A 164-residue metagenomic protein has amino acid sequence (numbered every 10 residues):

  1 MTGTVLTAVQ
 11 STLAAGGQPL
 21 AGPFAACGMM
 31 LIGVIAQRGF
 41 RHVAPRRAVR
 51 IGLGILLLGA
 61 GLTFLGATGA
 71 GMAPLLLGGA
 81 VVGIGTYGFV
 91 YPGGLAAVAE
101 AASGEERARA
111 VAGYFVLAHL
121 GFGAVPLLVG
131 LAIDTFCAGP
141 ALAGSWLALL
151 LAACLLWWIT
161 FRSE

Functional and structural regions predicted by a protein language model:
M1-A25: Extracytoplasmic gate region of multi-pass secondary transporters
M1-A8, G88, H119, G123: Recurrent gating helices in multi-pass secondary carriers
G22-P45, G52-I55: Transmembrane alpha-helices of Major Facilitator/SLC transporters
G28, I32, V82, G113-G121: Small/hydrophobic positions within alpha-helical transmembrane segments of multi-pass membrane transporters
R47-P92: C-terminal transmembrane helical hairpin of 12-TM major facilitator-type secondary transporters
L95-P140, S145-W146: A late C-terminal transmembrane helix in Major Facilitator Superfamily
G144-E164: Multi-pass alpha-helical transporter architecture, strongest for 12-TM Major Facilitator/SLC carriers used
